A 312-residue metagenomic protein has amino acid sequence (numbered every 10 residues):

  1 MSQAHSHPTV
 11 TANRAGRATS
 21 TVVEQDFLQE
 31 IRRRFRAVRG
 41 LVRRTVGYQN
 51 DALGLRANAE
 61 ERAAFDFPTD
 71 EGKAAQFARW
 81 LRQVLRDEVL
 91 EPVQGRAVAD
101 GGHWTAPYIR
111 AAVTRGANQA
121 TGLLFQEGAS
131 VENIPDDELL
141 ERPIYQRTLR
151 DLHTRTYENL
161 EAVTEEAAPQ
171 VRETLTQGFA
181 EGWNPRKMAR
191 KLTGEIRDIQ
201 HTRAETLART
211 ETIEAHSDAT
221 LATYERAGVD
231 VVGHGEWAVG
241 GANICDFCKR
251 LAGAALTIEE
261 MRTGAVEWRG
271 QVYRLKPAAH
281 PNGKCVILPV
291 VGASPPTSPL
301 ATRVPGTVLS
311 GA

Functional and structural regions predicted by a protein language model:
M1-G194, V291-A312: N-terminal leader/targeting and assembly helices and adjacent pre-domain segments
D198-R303: Acidic, glycine-rich two-metal-ion catalytic cores of nucleic acid-processing enzymes
